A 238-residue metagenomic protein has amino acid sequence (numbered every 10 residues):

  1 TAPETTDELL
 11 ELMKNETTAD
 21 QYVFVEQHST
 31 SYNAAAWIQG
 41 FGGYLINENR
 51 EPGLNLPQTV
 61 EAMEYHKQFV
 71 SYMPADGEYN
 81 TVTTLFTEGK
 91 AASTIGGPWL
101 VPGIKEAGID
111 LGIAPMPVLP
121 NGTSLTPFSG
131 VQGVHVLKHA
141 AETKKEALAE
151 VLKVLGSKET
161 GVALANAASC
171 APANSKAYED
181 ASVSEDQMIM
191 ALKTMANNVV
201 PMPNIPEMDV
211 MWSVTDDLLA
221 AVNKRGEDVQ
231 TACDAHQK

Functional and structural regions predicted by a protein language model:
T1, E26-E48, S129-L137, M211-A220: Periplasmic solute-binding protein
E4-L10, A75-E88, W99: Short helix-initiation/N-cap motifs at beta->coil->alpha
L9, E16, I38, L85-G89 (+1 more regions): Hydrophobic residues within well-ordered alpha-helices
L10-T17, N49-G77: Glycine-centered hinge/linker elements that transmit conformational signals in sensory and ligand-binding systems
V60, E64, Q68-P74, K105-C170: Extracytoplasmic/periplasmic substrate-recognition and gating elements
Y79, I95-V101, P117, G130-Q132: Beta->alpha turn/N-cap motifs
A92-G97, G112: Paired acidic/hydrophobic, glycine-rich loop segments that form the ligand-binding mouth/hinge of periplasmic-binding
A165-D217, A221: Long, aromatic- and glycine/proline-rich binding clefts that accommodate carbohydrate-like moieties
